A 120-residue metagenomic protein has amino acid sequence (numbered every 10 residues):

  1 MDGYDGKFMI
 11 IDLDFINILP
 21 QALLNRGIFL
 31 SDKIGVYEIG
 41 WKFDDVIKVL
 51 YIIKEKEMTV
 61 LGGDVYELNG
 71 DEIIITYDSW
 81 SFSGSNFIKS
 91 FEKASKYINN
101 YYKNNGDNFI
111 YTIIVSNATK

Functional and structural regions predicted by a protein language model:
M1-G40: Long, contiguous N-terminal structural blocks used for assembly/anchoring
I10, D14, Y37-D44, K48 (+1 more regions): Alpha-helix boundary/N-cap detector
L13, D32, G62-E67, Y77-S79 (+1 more regions): Surface-exposed beta-strand edges and flanking loops
N17-I18, G35, I39-K48, I52-G63 (+2 more regions): Conserved NAD+-utilizing ADP-ribose enzyme module
Y51-G106: Amphipathic protein-protein interaction modules
I98-K120: Acidic, proline/glycine-rich low-complexity IDRs
